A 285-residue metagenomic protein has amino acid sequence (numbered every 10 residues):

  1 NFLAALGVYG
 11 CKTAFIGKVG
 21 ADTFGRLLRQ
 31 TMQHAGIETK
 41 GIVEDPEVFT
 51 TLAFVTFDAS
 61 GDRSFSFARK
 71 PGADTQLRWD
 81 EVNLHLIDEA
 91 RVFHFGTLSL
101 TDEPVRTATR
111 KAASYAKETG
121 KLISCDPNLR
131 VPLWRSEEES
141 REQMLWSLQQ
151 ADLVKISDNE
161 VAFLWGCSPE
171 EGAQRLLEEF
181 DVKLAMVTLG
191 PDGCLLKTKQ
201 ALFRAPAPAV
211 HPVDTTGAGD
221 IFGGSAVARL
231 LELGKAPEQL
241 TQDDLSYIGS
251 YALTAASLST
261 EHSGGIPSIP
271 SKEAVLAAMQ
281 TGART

Functional and structural regions predicted by a protein language model:
N1-K12, R229-L233: Alpha-helix C-terminal capping segments
K12-T97, L276-T285: Conserved N-terminal subdomain of the carbohydrate kinase-like
T51, T97-T101, A256, H262-G265: Glycine-rich phosphate/pyrophosphate-binding beta-alpha loops
P71-D80, L133-E139, C167, P237: Short gly/ser/thr-rich secondary-structure transition/capping motifs
H85-L86, W146-S147, E178: Structural alpha-helical scaffold elements that stabilize or flank donor/cofactor-binding regions in carbohydrate
V92, L98-R175, D192-G193: Conserved beta-alpha-beta core of the PfkB/ribokinase-like small-molecule kinase fold
S114-Y115, P169-T285: Conserved phosphate-binding/catalytic region of the ribokinase-like
